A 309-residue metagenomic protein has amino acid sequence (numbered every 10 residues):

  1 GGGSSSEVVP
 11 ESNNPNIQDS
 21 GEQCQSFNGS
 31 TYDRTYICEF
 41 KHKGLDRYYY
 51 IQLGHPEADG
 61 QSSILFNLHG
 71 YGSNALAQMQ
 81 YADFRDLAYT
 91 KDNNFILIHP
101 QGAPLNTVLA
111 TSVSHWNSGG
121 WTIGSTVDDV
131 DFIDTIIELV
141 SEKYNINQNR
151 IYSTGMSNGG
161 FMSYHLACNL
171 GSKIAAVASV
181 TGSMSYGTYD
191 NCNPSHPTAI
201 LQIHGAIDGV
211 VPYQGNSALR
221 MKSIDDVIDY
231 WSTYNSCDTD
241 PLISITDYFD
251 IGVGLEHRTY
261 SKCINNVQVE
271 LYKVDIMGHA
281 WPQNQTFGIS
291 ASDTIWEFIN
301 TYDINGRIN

Functional and structural regions predicted by a protein language model:
G1-I64, M79, F95, R150 (+7 more regions): A domain-start/cap signature at the N-terminus of enzymes
F40-Y152, M156, M162-H165, N169 (+2 more regions): Serine-hydrolase catalytic machinery in alpha/beta-hydrolase-like enzymes
L65, D134-I137, S141, D225-S232 (+2 more regions): Non-transmembrane alpha-helical segments in soluble domains of secreted/periplasmic/extracellular proteins
F66-G70, T181, H204-G205, D275: The conserved beta1-alpha1 loop
D128-F132, N158, M162-Y164, A175 (+3 more regions): Folded extracytoplasmic luminal domains of secretory or organellar precursors
A175-N265: The feature captures the conserved acid-bearing segment of alpha/beta-hydrolase catalytic domains
I276-A280: Histidine-bearing beta->alpha loop at or near hydrolase active sites
N284-S292: Post-His helix in hydrolase/transferase enzymes
